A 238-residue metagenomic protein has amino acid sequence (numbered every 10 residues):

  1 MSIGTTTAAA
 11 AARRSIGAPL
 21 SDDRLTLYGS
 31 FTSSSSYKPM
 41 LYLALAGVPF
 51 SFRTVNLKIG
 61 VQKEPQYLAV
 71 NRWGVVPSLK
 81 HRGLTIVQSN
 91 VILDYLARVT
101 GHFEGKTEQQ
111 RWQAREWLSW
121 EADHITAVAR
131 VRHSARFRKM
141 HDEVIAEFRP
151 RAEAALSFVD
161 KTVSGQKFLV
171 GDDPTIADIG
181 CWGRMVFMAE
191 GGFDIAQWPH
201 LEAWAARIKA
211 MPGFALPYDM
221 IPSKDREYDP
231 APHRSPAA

Functional and structural regions predicted by a protein language model:
S2-E153, D160, K167, S235-P236: GST-like domain detector, emphasizing the conserved glutathione-binding G-site in the N-terminal thioredoxin-like
S30, N56, I176, I221-K224: Short, solvent-exposed turn/loop segments enriched in Gly/Ser/Thr/Pro and often Arg
Y37, G60, A205, D225-R226: Generic structural signal for helix capping and beta-alpha/helix-loop junctions
L45, E116, W120-D123, F158 (+3 more regions): Alpha-helical scaffold segments in carbohydrate-active enzymes
R53, S89, W198, Y218-D219: Residue-level detector of family-conserved "landmark" positions at structurally sensitive sites
V128-R132, L169-A210, A215: GST superfamily/GST-like fold recognition
I221-A238: Acidic/histidine-enriched, glycine/proline-rich intrinsically disordered or flexible terminal extensions
